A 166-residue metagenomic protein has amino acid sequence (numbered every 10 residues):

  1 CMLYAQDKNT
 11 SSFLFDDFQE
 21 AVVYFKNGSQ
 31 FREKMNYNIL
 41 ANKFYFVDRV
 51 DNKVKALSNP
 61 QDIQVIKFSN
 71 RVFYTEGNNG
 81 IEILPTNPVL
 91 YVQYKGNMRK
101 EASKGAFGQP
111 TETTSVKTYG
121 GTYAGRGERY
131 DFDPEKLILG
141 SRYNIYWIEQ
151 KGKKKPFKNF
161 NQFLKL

Functional and structural regions predicted by a protein language model:
C1-T10: Bacterial Sec-dependent N-terminal signal peptides
N9-K53: N-terminal secretory signal peptides
K34-N161: Aromatic-patch recognition
